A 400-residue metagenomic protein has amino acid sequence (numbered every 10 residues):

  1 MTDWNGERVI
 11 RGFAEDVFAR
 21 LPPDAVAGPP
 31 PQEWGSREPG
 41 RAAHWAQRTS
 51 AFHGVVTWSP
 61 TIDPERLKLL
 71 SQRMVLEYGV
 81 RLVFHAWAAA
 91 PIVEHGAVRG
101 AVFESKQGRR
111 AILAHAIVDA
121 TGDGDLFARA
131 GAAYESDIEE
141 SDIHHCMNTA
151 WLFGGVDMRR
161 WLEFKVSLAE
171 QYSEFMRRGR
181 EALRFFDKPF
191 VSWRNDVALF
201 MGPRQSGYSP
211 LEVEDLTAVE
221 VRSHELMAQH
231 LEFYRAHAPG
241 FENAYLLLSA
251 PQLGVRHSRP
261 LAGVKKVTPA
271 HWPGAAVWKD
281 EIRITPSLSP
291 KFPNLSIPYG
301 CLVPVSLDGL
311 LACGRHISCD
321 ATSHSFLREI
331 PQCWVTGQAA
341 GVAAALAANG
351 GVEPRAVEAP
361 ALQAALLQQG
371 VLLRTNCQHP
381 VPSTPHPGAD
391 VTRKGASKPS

Functional and structural regions predicted by a protein language model:
M1-E38: N-terminal FAD cofactor-binding segment of flavoenzymes
F13, V17, L67, S71 (+2 more regions): Stable alpha-helical elements in mature extracytoplasmic
Q32-T61, E65, L69, E77 (+3 more regions): Mobile, glycine/GP-rich and aromatic-enriched active-site lid/loop segments adjacent to catalytic centers
V75-A89: A conserved beta-strand/loop element that lines the FAD pocket in flavoprotein oxidoreductases
Q107-A116: Core beta-strand elements of the Rossmann-like FAD/NAD(P) dinucleotide-binding domain in flavoenzyme oxidoreductases
D119-Y134: Flavin (primarily FAD) binding-site architecture
W334-G351: Internal hydrophobic alpha-helix adjacent to the cofactor/substrate pocket in enzyme cavities
A348-R393, S397-K398: Non-catalytic terminal regions with compositionally biased, polar/charged low complexity
